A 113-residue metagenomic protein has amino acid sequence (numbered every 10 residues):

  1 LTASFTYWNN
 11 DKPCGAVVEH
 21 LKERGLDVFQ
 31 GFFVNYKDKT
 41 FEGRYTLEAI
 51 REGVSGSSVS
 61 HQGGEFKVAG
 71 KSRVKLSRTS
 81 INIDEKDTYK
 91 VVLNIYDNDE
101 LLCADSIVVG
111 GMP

Functional and structural regions predicted by a protein language model:
A3-D11: Proline/serine/threonine-rich low-complexity linkers at boundaries of modular beta-sandwich domains
D11-R44: Short, surface-exposed binding/anchoring microloops in extracellular/periplasmic proteins
C14-A16, G43-L47, Q62-G64, Y89: One face of beta-strands
F33-N35, L47-A49, S80, I95: Hydrophobic beta-strand positions in extracellular immunoglobulin-like domains
A49-S60: Short aromatic-acidic-glycine turn motif
Q62-K90: Short, solvent-exposed, Trp/other aromatic-anchored flexible loops in extracytoplasmic proteins
E65-K67, V108-P113: Short beta-strand edge segments in extracellular beta-sheet folds
Y96-A104: Short acidic/polar inter-strand loop motif in beta-rich domains
